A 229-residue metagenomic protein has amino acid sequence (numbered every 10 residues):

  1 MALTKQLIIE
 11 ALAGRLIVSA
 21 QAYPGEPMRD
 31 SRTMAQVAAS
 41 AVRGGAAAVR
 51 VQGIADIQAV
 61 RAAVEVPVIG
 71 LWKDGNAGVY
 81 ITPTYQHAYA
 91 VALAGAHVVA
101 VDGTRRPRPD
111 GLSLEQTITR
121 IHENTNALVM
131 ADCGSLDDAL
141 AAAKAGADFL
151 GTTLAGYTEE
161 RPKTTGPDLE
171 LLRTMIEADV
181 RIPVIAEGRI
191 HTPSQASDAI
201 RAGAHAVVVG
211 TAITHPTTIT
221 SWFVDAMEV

Functional and structural regions predicted by a protein language model:
M1-M28: N-terminal amphipathic alpha-helix/helix-capping segment at the start of soluble metabolic enzymes
A2-L3, M28-S31, V49-I69, G78-Q86 (+5 more regions): Active-site-adjacent beta->alpha loops and helix N-cap segments on the catalytic face of soluble alpha/beta enzymes
A13-V18, A63-A77, T117-G134, E177-E187: Short beta-strand/loop segments at the ligand-binding rim of alpha/beta enzyme cores
Q21-Y23, R43, A94-R108, F149-P162 (+1 more regions): Glycine-rich phosphate-binding active-site loops on the catalytic face of alpha/beta enzymes
V37-R50, L93-G95: Catalytic domains of carbohydrate-active enzymes, especially glycoside hydrolases
A41, V60, V91, A142 (+3 more regions): Conserved, mostly hydrophobic/aromatic
G44, A63, A94, N124 (+3 more regions): Structural motif
Q52, V184-I190, V208-T211: Glycine-rich beta-strand-to-loop/alpha-helix junction loops that act as flexible
